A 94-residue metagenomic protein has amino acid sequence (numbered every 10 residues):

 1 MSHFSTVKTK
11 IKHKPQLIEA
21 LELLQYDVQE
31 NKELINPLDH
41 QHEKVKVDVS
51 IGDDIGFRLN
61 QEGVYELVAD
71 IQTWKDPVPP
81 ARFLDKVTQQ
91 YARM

Functional and structural regions predicted by a protein language model:
M1-M94: Interaction-mediating elements
